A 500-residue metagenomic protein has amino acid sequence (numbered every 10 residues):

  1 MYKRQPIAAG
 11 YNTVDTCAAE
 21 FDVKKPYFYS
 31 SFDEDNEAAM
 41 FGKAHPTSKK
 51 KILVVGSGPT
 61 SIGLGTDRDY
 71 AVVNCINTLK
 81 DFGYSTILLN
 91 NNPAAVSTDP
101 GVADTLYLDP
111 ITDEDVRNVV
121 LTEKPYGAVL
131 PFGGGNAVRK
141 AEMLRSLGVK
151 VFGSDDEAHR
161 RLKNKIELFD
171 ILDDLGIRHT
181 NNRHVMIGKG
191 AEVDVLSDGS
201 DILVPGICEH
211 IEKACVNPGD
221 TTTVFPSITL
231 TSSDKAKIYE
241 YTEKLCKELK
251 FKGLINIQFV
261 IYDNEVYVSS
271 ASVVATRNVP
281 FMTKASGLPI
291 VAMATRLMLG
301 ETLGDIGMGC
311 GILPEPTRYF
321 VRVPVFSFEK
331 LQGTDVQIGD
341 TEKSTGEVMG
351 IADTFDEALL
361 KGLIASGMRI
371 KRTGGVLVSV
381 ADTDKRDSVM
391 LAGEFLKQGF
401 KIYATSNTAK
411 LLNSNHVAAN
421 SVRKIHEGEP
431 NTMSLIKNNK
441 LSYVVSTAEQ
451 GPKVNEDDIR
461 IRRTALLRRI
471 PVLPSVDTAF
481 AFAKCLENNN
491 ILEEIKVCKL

Functional and structural regions predicted by a protein language model:
R4-A9, A19, V23, D35-A38 (+11 more regions): ATP-dependent carboxylate activation and anion-phosphoryl transfer catalytic cores that bind Mg-ATP to form
I7, V14-I171, I351-E493, C498-L500: ATP-binding N-terminal substructure of ATP-dependent carboxylate-amine bond-forming enzymes
